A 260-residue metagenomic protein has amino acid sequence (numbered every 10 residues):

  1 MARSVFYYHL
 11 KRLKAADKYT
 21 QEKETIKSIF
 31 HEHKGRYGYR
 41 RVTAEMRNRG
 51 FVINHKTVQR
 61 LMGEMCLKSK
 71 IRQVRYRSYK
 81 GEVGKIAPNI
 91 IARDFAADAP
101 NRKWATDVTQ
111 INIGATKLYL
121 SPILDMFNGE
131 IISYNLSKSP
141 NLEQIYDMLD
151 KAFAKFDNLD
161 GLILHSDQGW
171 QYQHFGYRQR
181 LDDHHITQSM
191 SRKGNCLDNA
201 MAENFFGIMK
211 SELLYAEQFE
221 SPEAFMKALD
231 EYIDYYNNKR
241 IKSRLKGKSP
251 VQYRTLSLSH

Functional and structural regions predicted by a protein language model:
M1-V5, Q21, Q144, M148 (+6 more regions): Generic alpha-helical secondary structure signal
S4-A99, N195, S249-S257: Basic, flexible linker segments flanking DNA-binding modules in nucleic acid-interacting mobile-element proteins
F6, I26, V42, V58 (+13 more regions): Mobile genetic element proteins and their domesticated derivatives, centered on retroelements and DNA transposons
K18, E22, G38-Y39, N54 (+11 more regions): Hydrophobic (often cysteine-bearing) scaffold residues that line and stabilize catalytic clefts of nucleotide/cofactor
K80-E82, S166-Q168, H174-F175, M190-K210 (+2 more regions): RNase H-like two-metal-ion nuclease catalytic core shared by retroviral integrases and related mobile-element nucleases
A97-I132, K138-P140: An active-site-proximal beta-strand-loop segment
T116, N135-D157: Active-site beta-loop-alpha junctions of metal-dependent nucleic acid enzymes, especially the RNase H-like/DDE
D182-I186, I208-H260: C-terminal domain-tail junction helix/linker
